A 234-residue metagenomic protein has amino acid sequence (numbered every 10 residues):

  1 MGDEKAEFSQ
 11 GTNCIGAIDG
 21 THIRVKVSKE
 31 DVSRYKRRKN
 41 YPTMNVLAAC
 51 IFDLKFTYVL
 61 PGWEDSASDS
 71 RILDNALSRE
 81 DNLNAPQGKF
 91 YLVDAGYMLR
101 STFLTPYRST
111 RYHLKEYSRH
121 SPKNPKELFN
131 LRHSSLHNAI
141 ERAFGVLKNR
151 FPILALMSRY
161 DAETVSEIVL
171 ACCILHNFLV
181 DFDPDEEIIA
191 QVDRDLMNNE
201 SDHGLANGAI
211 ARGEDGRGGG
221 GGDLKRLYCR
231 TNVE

Functional and structural regions predicted by a protein language model:
M1-E234: Short, well-ordered secondary-structure "scaffold" segments embedded in the functional core of diverse domains
